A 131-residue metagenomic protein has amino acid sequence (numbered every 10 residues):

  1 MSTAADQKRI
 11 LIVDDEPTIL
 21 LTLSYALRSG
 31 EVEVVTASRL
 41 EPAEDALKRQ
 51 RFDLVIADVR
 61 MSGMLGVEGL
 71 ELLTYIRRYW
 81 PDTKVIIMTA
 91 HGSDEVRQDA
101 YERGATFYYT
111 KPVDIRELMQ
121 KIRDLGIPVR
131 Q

Functional and structural regions predicted by a protein language model:
E16, R60-G63: The short loop immediately C-terminal to the conserved phospho-acceptor aspartate in CheY-like receiver
P17-V35: Two-component/phosphorelay signaling modules centered on CheY-like receiver
V35-L54, R78: Acidic, metal-coordinating helix/loop segments flanking the phosphotransfer/catalytic sites of two-component signaling
D45, V67-P81: Short amphipathic alpha-helix used as the core "switch/output" element in two-component signaling
V67, E71, G92-Y109: Alpha4 helix (beta4-alpha4-beta5 surface) of REC/receiver domains from two-component response regulators
E95, V113-R123: C-terminal output helix
R123-Q131: The C-terminal output helix
